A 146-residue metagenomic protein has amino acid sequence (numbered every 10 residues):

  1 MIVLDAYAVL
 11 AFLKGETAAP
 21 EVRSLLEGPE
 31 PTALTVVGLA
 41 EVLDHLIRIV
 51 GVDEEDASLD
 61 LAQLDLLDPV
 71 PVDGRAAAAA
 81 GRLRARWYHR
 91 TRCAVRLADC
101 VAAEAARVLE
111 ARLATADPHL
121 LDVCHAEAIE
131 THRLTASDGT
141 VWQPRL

Functional and structural regions predicted by a protein language model:
M1-L34, L46-D60, D138-Q143: Short, well-structured N-terminal submotif of metal-dependent ribonuclease cores
A11, D44, A78-R82: Generic alpha-helical structural context detector
L25-L26, A62, A106, C124: A generic structural signal for well-ordered alpha-helical segments
P31, L66-D68, E130-H132: Conserved beta-strand segments of alpha/beta enzyme cores
E54-V72: Helix-adjacent hinge/juxtasegments
P69-P118: Active-site neighborhoods of divalent-metal-dependent phosphate/nucleic-acid chemistry enzymes
A103, R107-L146: Acidic, PIN/NYN-like endoribonuclease modules and their adjacent C-terminal/linker elements
